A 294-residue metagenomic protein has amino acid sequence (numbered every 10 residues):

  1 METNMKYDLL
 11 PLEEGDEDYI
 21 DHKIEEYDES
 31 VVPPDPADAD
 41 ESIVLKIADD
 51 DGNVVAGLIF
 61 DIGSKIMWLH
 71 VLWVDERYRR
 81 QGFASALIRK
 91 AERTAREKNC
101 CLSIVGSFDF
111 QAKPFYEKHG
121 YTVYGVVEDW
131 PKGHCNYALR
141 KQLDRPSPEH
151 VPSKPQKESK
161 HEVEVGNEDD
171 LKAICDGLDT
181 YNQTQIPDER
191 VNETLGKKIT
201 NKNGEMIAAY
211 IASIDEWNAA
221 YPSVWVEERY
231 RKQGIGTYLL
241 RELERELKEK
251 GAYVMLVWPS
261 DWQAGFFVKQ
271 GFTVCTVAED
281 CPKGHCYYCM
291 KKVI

Functional and structural regions predicted by a protein language model:
M5-I66, H70, D75, F110 (+5 more regions): Acetyl-CoA-dependent GNAT
I20, Y116, Y121, I174 (+2 more regions): Conserved active-site tyrosine of GNAT-family acetyltransferases
I24, I47, V54, I88 (+7 more regions): Fold-core signature of tandem repeat domains
Y78, G82-K90, Y230, G234-E242: Conserved acetyl-CoA pyrophosphate-binding loop and the N-cap/start of the following alpha-helix in GNAT-like
A95-D109, L247-S260: Conserved GNAT acetyl-CoA-binding A-motif
I104-G106, T122-R140, L256-W258, T273-K291: Conserved catalytic-core motifs of GNAT/GCN5-like acyltransferases
P146-H161: Surface-exposed beta-loop interaction hotspot
